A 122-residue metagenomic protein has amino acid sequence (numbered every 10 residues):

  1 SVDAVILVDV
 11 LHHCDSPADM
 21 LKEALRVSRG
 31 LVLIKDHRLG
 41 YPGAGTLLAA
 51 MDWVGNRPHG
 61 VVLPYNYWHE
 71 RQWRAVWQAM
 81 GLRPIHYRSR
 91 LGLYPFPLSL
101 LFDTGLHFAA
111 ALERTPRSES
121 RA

Functional and structural regions predicted by a protein language model:
S1: Short conserved loop adjoining the S-adenosyl-L-methionine
I6: A conserved beta-strand element that flanks and buttresses the S-adenosyl-L-methionine
D9-H13: A short His-aromatic
P17-A18, A44: Conserved strand-to-helix beginnings and helix N-cap segments that scaffold or border functional pockets
A18-I34, R38: A short glycine-rich, Lys/Arg-flanked "PGG" loop and its adjoining helix->strand segment in the class I
K35-S99, A109: C-terminal alpha-helical "lid/dimerization" subdomain adjacent to the S-adenosyl-L-methionine
A109-A122: C-terminal lobe and adjacent flexible extensions of AdoMet/dcAdoMet transferase-like proteins
